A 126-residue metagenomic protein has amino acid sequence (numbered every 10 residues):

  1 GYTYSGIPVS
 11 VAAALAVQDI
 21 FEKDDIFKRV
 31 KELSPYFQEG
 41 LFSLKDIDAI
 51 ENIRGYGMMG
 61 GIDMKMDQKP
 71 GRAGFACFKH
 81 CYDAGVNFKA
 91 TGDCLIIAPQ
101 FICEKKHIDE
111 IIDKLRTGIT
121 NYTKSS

Functional and structural regions predicted by a protein language model:
G1-S126: Conserved N-terminal phosphate-binding loop of PLP-dependent enzymes in the Aspartate aminotransferase
